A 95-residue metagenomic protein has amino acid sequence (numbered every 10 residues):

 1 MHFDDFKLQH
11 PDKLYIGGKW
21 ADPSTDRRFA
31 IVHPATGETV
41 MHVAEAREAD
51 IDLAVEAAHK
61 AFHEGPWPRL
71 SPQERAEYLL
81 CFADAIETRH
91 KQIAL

Functional and structural regions predicted by a protein language model:
M1-V43, E77-C81: Terminal low-complexity tails and localization/encapsulation signals of metabolic enzymes
V40-L95: Glycine-rich loop-to-alpha-helix module at the N-terminal edge of alpha/beta enzyme cores
